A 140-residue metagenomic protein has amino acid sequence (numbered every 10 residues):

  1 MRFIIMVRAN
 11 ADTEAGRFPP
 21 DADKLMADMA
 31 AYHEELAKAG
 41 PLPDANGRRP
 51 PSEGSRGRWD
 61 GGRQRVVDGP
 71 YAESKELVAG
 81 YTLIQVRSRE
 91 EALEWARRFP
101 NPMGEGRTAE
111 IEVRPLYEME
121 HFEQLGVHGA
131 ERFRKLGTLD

Functional and structural regions predicted by a protein language model:
M1-D140: Conserved, structured core segments of small domains
